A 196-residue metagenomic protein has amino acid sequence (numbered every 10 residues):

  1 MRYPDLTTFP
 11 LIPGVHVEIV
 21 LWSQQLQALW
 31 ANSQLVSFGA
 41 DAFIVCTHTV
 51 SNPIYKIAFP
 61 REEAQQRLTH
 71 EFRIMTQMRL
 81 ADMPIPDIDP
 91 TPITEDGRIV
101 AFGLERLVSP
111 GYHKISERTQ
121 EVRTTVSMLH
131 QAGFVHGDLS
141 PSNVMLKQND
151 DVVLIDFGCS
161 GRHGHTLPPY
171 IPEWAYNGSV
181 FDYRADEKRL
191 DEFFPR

Functional and structural regions predicted by a protein language model:
R2-Q77, P84: ATP-binding glycine-rich loop module of kinase domains
F43, S51, P84, R98-V100 (+2 more regions): Core residues of folded domains in eukaryotic genome-function proteins
I54, A58-E121: Conserved structural core of kinase catalytic domains
E71, D138, N143, D156 (+1 more regions): Acidic active-site catalytic centers that drive phospho-/nucleotidyl reactions and related ester hydrolyses
T125-L129: Conserved hydrophobic alpha-helix
H130-K147: Catalytic-loop of the protein kinase fold
K147-R196: C-lobe/activation-segment region of protein kinase-like
